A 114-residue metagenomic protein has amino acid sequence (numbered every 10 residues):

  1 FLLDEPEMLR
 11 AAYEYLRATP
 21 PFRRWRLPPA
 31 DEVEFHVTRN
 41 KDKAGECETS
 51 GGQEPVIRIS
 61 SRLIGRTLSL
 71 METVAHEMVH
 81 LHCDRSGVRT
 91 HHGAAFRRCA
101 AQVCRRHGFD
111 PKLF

Functional and structural regions predicted by a protein language model:
F1-E72, L81-F114: Active-site-proximal or metal-binding-adjacent scaffold patches in catalytic folds
E77: Walker B catalytic acidic pair
